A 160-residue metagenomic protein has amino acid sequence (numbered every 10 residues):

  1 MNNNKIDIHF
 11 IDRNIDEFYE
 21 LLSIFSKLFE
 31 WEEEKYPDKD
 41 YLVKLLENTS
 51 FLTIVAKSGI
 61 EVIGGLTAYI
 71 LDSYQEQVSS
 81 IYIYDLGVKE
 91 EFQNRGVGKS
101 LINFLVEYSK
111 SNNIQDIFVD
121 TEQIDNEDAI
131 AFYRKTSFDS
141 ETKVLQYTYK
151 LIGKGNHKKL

Functional and structural regions predicted by a protein language model:
N3-L21: A short beta-loop-alpha structural element at the N-terminal edge of CoA-dependent acyl/N-acetyltransferase catalytic
L22-K35, Y74: Helix-loop element at the rim of GNAT/NAT acetyltransferase active sites that forms part of the acceptor-substrate
E32-T53: Active-site rim helix/loop that mediates acceptor-substrate recognition in acyltransferases
V55, E61-I70, Y82, G87: Conserved beta-strand in the GNAT
L71-I83, Q93, S140-T142: A conserved beta-turn-beta hairpin within the catalytic core of GNAT-like acetyltransferases that forms part
N94-E107, K135: Conserved acetyl-CoA-binding loop-helix of GNAT-fold acetyltransferases
S109-T121: Conserved GNAT acetyl-CoA-binding A-motif
F118-A129, T148: Conserved beta-strand-loop-alpha-helix junction that forms the acyl-donor binding cleft
